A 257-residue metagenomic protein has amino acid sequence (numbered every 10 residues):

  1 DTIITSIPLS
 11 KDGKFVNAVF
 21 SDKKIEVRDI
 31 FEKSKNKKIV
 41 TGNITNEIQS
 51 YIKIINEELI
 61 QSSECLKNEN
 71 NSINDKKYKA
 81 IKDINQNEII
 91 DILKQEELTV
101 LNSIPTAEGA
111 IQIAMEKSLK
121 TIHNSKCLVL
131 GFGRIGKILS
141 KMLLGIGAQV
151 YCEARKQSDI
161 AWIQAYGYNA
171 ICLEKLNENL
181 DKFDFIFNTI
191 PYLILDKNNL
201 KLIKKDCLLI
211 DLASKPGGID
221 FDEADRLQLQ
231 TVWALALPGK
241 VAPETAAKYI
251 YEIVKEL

Functional and structural regions predicted by a protein language model:
D1-D22, L176-L195: Rossmann-like NAD(P)-binding element
G13-K38, K67-K79, L202-S214: A short, gly/pro- and small-residue-rich
D29-I39, I163-G239: Rossmann-like adenosine-cofactor binding region
K38, K126, Q149: Residues at the starts of beta-strands that form the adenosine-phosphate
I44-S62, N74-I90, A213-E256: Rossmann-fold NAD(P)-binding glycine/threonine-rich loop
E96-M115: A glycine-rich, Thr/Ser-enriched phosphate-binding loop motif common to dinucleotide/cofactor-binding enzymes
H123-L143: Glycine-rich adenosine-cofactor-binding loop
I146-Y166: NAD(P)-binding Rossmann-fold cofactor-contacting core
